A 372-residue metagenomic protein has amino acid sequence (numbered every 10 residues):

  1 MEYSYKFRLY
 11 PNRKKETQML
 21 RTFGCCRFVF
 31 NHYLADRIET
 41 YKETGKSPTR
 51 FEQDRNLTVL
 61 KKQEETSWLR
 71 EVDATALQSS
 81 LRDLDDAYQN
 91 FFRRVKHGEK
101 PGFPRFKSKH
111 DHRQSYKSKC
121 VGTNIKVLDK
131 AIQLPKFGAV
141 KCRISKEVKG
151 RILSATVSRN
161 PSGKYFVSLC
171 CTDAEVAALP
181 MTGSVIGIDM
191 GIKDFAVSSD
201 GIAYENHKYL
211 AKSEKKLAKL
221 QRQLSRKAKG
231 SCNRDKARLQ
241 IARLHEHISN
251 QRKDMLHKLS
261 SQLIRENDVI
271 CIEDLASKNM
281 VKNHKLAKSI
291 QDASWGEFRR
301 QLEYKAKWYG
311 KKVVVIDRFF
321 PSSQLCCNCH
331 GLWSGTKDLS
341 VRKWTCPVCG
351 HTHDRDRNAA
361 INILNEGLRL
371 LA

Functional and structural regions predicted by a protein language model:
M1-A372: Nucleic-acid substrate recognition interfaces
